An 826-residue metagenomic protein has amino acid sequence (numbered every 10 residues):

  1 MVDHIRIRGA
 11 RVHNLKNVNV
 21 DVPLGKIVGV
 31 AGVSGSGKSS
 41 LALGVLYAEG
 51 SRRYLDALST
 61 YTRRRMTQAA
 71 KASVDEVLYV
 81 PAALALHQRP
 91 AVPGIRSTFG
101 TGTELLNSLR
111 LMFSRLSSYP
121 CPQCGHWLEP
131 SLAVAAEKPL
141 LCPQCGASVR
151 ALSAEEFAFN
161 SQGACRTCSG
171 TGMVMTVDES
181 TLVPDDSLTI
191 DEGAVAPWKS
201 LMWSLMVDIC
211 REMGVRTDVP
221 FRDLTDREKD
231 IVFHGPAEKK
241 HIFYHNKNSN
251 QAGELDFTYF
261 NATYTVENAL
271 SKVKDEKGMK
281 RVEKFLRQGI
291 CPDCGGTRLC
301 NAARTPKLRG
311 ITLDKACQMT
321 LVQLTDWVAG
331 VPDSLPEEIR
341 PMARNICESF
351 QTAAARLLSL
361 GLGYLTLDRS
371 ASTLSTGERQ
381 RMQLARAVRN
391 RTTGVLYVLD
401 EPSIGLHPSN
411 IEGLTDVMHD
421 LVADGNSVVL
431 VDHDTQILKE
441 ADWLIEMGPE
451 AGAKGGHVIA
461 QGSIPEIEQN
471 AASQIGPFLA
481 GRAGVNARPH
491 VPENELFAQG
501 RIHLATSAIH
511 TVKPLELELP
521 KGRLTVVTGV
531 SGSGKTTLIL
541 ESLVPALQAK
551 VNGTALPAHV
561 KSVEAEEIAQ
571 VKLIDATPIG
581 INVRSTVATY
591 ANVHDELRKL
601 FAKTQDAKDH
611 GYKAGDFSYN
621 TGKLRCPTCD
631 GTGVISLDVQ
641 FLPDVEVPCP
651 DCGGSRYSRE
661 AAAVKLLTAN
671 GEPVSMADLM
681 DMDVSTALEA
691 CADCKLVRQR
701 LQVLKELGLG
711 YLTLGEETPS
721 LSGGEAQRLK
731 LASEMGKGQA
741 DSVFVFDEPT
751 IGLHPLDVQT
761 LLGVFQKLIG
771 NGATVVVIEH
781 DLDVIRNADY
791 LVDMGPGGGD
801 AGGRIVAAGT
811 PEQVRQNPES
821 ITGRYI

Functional and structural regions predicted by a protein language model:
M1-I826: Conserved phosphate-binding elements of NTP-dependent enzyme cores
